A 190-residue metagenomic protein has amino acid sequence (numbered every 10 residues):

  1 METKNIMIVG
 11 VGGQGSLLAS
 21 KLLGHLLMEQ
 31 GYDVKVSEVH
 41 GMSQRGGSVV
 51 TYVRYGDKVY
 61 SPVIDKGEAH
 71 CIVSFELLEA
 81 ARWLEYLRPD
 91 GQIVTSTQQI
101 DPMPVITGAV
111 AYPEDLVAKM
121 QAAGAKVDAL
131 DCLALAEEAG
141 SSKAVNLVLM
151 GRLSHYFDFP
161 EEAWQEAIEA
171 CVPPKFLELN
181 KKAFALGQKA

Functional and structural regions predicted by a protein language model:
M1-A190: Active-site cofactor/cluster-binding pocket
